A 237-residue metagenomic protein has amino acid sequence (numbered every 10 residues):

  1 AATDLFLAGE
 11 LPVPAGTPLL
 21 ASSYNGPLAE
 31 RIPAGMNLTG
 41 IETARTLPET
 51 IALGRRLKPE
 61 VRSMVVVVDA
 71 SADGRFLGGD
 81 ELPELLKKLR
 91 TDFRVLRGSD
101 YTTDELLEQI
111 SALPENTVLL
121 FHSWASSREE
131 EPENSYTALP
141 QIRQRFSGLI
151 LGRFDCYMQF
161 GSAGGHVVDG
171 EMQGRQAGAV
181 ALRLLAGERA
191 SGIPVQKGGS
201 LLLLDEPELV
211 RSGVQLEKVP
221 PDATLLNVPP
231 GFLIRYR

Functional and structural regions predicted by a protein language model:
A1-R237: Short hydrophobic alpha-helices and adjacent helix-cap/hinge residues
